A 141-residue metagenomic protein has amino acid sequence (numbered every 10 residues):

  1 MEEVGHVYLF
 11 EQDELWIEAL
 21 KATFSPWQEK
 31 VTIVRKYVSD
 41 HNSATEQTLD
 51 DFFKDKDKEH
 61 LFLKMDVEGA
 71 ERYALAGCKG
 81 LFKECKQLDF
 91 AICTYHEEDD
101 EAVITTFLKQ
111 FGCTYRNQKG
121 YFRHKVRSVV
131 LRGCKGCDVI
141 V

Functional and structural regions predicted by a protein language model:
M1-V141: Phosphate/nucleotide-binding beta-alpha loop and adjacent structural elements of enzyme active sites
